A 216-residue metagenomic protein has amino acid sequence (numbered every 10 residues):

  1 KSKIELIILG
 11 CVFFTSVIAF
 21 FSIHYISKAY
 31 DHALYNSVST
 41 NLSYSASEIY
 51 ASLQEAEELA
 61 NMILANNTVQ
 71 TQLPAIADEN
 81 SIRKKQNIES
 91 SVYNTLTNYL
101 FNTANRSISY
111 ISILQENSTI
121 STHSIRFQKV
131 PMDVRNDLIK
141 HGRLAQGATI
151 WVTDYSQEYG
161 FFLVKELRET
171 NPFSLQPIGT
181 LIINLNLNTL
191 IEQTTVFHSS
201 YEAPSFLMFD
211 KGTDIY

Functional and structural regions predicted by a protein language model:
K1-H32, N36: Extreme N-terminal signal-anchor transmembrane helix of membrane signaling/transducer proteins, especially in bacteria
N36-S43, E48-R143: Extracytoplasmic/periplasmic sensory segments of membrane signal-transduction proteins
Y110-S112, L163, L207: Soluble periplasmic/extracytoplasmic beta-strand elements of cell-envelope proteins
D133-D137, T153, P177: Non-transmembrane, solvent-exposed regions of membrane trafficking/translocation machinery
G147-D154: PAS and PAS-like sensory modules
S156-F197: Conserved beta-strands of PAS-like sensory domains
T189-Y216: Intrinsic low-complexity, intrinsically disordered coil/linker regions enriched in small/polar and charged residues
